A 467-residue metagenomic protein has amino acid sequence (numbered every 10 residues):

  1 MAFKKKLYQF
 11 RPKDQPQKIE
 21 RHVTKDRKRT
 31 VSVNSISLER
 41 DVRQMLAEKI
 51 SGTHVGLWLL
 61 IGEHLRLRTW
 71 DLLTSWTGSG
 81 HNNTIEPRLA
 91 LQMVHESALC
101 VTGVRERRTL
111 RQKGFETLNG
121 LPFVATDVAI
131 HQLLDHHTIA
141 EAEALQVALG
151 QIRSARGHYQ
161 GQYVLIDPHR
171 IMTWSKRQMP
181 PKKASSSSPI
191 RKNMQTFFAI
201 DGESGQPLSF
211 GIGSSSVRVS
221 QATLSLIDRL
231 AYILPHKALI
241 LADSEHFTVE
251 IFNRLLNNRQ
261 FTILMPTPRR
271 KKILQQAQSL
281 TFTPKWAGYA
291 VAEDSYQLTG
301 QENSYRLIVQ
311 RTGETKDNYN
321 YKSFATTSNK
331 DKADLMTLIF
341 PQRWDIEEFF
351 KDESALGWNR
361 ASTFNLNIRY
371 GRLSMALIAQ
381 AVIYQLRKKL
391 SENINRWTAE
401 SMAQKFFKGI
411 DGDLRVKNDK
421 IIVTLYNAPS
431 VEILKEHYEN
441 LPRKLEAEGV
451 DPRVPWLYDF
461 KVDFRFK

Functional and structural regions predicted by a protein language model:
A2-S188, F198-S216, T223-D228, Y232 (+1 more regions): Dynamic "connector" segments at or just before major functional cores
F3, R259-S354, N440-K467: An anionic, glycine-rich sequence signature occurring as long contiguous blocks
L38, L72, R111-K113, G205 (+4 more regions): Short acidic (Asp/Glu) and glycine-rich catalytic loops that position anionic groups and cofactors
T77-G78, K332-I339, A355-Y370, R387-T398: Short, solvent-exposed helix-loop connector elements
M93, R107, T126, I130 (+8 more regions): Short, conserved catalytic/metal-binding motifs centered on acidic residues
K192-F198, Y321: Short glycine-rich loop/turn motifs
V217-K272: Domain-level cores of phosphate- or acyl-group-handling catalytic modules
V382-R415: Conserved nucleotidyltransferase catalytic core and NTase-mimicking acidic/glycine-rich helix/loop elements in nucleic
